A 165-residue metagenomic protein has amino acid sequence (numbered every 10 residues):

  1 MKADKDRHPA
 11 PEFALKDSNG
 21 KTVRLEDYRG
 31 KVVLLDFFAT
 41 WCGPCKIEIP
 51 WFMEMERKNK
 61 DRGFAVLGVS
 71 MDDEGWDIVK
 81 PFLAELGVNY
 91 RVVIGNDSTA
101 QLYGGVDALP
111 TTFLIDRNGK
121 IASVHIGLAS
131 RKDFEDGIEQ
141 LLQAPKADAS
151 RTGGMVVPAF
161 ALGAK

Functional and structural regions predicted by a protein language model:
M1-L25: N-terminal "domain-start" segment that seeds a small globular fold
V23-G43: Short active-site neighborhood of thiol/selenol oxidoreductases, capturing the structured segment around
Y28-K31, D61, V88-N89: Active-site acidic short loop of glycosyltransferases
V33, G63-A65, R91, T111: Structural signature of beta-strand start/N-cap positions in the alpha/beta core of ABC transporter nucleotide-binding
L34-D36, G68-S70, F113-L114: Hydrophobic beta-strand core positions in alpha/beta domains
K46-L86, G95-L102, A159-A161: Structural microenvironment flanking redox-active thiols in thiol-disulfide oxidoreductases
P81-N89, I94-E139: Thiol/disulfide oxidoreductase modules built on the thioredoxin-like
Q143-K165: Non-globular targeting/processing and membrane-anchoring segments
